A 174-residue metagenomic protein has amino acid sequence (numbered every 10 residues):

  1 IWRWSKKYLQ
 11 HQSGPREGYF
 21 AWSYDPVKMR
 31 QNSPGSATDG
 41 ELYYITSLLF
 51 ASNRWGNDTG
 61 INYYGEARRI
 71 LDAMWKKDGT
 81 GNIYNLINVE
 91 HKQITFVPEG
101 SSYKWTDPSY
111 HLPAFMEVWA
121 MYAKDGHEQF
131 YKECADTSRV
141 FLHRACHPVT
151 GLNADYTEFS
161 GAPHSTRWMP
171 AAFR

Functional and structural regions predicted by a protein language model:
I1-E41, I45-S47, R54-D58, R174: N-terminal carbohydrate-binding/catalytic regions of secreted carbohydrate-active enzymes
G35-D39, I61-R174: Extended ligand-binding clefts on enzyme/binding-domain cores
I45-R54, L112-F115, W119: Alpha-helical scaffold elements that line and support the substrate/ligand-binding pocket of soluble hydrolases
